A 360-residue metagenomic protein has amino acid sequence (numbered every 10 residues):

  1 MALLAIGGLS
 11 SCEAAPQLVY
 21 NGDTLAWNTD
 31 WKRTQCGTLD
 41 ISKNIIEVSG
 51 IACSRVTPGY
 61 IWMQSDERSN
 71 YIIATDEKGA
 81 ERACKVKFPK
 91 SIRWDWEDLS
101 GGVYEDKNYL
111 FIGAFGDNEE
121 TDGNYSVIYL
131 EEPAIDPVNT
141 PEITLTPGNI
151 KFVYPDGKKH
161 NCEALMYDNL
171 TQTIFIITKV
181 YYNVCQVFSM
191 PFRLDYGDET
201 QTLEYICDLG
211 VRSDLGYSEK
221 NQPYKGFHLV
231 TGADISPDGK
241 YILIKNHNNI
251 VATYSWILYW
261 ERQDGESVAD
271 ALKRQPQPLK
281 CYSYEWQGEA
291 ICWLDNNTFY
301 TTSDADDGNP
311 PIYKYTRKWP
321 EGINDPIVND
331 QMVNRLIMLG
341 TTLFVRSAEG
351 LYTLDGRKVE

Functional and structural regions predicted by a protein language model:
M1-G8: Bacterial N-terminal signal peptides
A15-P320: Sequence/structural signature of beta-propeller domains
E321-E360: C-terminal outer-membrane/trafficking sorting elements
